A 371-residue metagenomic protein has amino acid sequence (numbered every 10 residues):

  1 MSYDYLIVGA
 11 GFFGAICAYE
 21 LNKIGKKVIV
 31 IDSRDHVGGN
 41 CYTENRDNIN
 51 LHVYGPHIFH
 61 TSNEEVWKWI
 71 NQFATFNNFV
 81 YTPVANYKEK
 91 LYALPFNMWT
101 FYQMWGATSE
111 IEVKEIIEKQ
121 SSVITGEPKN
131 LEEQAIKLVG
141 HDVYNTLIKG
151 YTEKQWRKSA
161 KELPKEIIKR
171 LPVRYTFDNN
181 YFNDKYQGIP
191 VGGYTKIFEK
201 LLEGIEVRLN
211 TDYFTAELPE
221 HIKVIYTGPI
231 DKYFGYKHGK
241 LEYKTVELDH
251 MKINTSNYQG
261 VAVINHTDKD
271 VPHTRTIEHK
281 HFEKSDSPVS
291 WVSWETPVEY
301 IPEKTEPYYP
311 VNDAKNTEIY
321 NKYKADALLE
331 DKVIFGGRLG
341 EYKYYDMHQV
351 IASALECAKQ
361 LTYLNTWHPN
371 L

Functional and structural regions predicted by a protein language model:
Y3-V30, A358: N-terminal Rossmann-like FAD-binding beta1-loop-alpha1 element of flavoenzymes
F12-F13, D35-H36, W99, E153-K154 (+5 more regions): Short, solvent-exposed loop/turn segments at secondary-structure junctions
Y19, K23, T43, E203 (+3 more regions): Short, well-ordered alpha-helices that flank and scaffold nucleotide-derived cofactor binding pockets
N22-D47: Glycine-rich FAD pyrophosphate-binding loop
T43-W69: N-terminal glycine-rich dinucleotide-binding loop that anchors FAD/FMN and/or NAD(P) in oxidoreductases
V66-K88, V143-T146: A short alpha-helix-loop-beta-strand transition element characteristic of N-terminal alpha/beta dinucleotide-binding
A85-I222, T227, K232-F234: Active-site/ligand-binding neighborhood in enzyme catalytic cores
I222, K232-N370: C-terminal segments that line or cap access tunnels to active or ligand-binding sites in enzymes and enzyme-associated
